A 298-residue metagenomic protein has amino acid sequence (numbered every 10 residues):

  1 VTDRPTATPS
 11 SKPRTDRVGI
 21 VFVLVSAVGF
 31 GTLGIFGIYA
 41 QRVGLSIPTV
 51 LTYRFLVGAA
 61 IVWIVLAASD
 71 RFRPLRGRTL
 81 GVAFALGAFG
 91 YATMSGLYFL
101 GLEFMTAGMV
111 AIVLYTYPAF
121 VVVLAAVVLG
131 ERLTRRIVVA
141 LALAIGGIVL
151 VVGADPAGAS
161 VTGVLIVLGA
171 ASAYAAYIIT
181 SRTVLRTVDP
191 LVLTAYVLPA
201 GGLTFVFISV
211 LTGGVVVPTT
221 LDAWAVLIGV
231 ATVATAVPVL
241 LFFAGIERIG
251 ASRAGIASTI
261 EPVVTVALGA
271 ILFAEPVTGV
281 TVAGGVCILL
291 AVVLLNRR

Functional and structural regions predicted by a protein language model:
V1-V25, A59-L86, V127, R132-R136 (+6 more regions): Membrane-interface interhelical linkers
V1-Y53, G58, G146, D155-T183 (+1 more regions): Glycine-/small-residue-enriched transmembrane alpha-helix faces in small-molecule transporters and effluxers
T32-F36, V62-M109, L114, F120-L124 (+2 more regions): Specific transmembrane alpha-helical segments of multi-pass solute transporters/efflux pumps, especially DMT/EamA
I35-I47, P74, L100-E103, V149-T162 (+2 more regions): Membrane-interface helix termini and inter-helical loops of multi-pass transporters
A40, V50, R54, G101 (+7 more regions): Hydrophobic/aromatic residues within transmembrane alpha-helices of multi-pass small-molecule transporters
T49-A59, Y98-G130, I137, L141 (+2 more regions): Specific alpha-helical transmembrane segments that line the substrate/conduction pathway and gating interfaces
F84, L124, L133-G153, L268 (+1 more regions): Hydrophobic transmembrane alpha-helices of multi-pass small-molecule transport proteins
V110-T116, T180-G202, T235-I271: Helix-helix packing/entry segments at the starts of transmembrane helices
